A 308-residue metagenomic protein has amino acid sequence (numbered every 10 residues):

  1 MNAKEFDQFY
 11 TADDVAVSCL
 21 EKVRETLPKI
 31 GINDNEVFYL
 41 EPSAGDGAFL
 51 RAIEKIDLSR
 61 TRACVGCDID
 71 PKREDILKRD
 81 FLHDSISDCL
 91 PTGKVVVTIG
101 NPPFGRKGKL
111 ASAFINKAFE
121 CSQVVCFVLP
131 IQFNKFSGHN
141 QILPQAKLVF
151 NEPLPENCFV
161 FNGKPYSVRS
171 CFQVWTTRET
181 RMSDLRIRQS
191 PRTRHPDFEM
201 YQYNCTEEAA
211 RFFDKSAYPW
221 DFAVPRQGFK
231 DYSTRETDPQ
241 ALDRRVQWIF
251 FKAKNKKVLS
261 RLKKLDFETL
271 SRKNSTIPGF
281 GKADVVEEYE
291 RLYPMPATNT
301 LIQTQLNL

Functional and structural regions predicted by a protein language model:
M1-L308: Class I S-adenosyl-L-methionine-dependent methyltransferase catalytic core
